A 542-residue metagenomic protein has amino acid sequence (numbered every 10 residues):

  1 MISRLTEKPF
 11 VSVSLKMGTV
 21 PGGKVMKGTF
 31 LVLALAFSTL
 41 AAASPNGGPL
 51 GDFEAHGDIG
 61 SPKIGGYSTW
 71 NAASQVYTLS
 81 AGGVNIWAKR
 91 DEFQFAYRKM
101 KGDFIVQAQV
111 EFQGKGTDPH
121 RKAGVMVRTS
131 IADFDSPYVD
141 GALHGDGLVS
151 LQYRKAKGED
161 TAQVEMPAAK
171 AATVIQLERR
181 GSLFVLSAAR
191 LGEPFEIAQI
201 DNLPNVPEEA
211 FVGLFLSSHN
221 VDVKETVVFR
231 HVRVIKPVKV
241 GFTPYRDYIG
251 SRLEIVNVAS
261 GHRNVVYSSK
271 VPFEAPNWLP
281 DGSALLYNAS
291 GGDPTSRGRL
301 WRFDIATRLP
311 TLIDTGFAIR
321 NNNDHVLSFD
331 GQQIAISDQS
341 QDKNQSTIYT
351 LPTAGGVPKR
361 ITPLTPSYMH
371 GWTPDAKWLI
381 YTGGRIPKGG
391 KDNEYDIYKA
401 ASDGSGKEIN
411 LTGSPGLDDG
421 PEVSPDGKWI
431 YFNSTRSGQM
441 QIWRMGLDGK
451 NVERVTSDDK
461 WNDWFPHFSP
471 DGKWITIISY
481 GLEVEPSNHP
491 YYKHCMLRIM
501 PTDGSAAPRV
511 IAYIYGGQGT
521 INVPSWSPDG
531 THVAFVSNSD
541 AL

Functional and structural regions predicted by a protein language model:
I2, M26-K27: N-terminal hydrophobic targeting signals that begin at the initiator methionine
S3, S12-S14: Serine residues within intrinsically disordered or low-complexity segments
E7, K16-G18, A42: Low-complexity, intrinsically disordered segments with a bias for serine/threonine
K8-F10, A34: Compositionally biased, low-complexity segments
S14-V25: Short, Lys/Arg-enriched N-terminal segments with co-localized hydrophobic residues within the first ~10-30 amino acids
T29-T39: Bacterial N-terminal signal peptides
S44-T243: Extracellular glycan-recognition regions
K239-L542: Sequence signature of WD/YWTD-type beta-propeller architectures
